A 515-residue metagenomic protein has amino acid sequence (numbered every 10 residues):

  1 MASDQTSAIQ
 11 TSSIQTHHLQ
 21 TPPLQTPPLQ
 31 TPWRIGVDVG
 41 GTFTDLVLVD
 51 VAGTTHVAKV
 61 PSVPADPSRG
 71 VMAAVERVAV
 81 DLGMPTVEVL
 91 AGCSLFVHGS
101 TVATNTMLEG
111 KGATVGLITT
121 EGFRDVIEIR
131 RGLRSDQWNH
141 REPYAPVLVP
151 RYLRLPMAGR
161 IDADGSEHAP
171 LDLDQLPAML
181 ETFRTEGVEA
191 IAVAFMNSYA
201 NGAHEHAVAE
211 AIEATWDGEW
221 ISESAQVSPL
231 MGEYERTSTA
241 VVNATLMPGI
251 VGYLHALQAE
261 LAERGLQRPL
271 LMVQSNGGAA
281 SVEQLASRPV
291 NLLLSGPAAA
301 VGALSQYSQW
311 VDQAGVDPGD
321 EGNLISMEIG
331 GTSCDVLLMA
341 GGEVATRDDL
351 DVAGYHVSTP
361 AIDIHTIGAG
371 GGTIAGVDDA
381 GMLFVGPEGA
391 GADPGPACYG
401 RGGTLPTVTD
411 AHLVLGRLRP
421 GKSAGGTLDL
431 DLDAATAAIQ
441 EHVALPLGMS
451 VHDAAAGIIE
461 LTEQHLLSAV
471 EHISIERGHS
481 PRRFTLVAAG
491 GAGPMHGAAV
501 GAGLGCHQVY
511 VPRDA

Functional and structural regions predicted by a protein language model:
M1-T11, T16, T21, T26 (+1 more regions): Threonine-centered tandem repeat motifs in low-complexity domains
A2-D4, L29-A515: N-terminally biased helix-coil "hinge/interface" segments that flank
